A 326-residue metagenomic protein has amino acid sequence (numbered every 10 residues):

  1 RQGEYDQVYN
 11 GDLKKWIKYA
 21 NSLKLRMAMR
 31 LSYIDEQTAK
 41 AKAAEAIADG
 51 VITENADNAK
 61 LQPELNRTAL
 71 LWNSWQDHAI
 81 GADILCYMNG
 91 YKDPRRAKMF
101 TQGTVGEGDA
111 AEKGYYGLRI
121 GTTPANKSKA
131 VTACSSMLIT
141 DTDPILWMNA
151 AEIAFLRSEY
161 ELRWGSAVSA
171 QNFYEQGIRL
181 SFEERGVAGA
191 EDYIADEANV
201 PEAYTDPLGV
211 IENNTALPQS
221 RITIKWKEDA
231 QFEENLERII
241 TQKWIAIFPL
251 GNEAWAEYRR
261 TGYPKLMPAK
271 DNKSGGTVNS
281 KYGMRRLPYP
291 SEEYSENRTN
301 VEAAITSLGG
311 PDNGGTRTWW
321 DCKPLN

Functional and structural regions predicted by a protein language model:
R1-A190, D229-E234, Q242: Structured, solvent-exposed acidic/aromatic patches
F182-N326: C-terminal functional modules
